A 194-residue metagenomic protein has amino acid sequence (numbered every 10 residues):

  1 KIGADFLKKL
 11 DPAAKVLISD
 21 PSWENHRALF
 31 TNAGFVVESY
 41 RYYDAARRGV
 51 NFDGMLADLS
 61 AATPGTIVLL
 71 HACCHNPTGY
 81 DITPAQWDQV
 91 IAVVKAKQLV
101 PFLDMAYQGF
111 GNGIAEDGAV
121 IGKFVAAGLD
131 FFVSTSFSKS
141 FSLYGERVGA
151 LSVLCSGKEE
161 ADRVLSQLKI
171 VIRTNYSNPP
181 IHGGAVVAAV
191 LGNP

Functional and structural regions predicted by a protein language model:
K1-K95, Q108-F110, G118-I121: Conserved core of the PLP fold type I
A14, A96-L99, A127-L129: A short helix->loop->beta-strand "cap" motif at the edges of active sites that frequently abuts
A45, Y80, I114, K139 (+1 more regions): Hydrophobic alpha-helical scaffolding
M105: Walker B catalytic acidic pair
D117-R163: Active-site PLP attachment segment
R147, S166-P194: Structural motif of enzymes handling amino- and sulfur-group chemistry
